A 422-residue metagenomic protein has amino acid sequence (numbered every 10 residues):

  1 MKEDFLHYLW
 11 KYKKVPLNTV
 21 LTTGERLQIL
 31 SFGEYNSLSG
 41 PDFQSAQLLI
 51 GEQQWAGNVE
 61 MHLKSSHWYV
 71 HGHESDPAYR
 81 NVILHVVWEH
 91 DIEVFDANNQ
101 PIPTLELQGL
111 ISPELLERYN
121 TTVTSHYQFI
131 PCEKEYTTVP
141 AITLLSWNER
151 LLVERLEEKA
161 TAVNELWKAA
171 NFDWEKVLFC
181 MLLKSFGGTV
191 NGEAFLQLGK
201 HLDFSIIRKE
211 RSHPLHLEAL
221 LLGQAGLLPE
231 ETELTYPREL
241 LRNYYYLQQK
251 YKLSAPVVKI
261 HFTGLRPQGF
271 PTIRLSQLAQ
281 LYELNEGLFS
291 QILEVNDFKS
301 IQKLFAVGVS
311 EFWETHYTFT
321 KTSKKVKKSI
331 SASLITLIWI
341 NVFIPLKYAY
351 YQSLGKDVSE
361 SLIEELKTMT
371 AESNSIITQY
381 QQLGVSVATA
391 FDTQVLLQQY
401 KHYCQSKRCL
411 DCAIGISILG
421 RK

Functional and structural regions predicted by a protein language model:
K2-H7: Low-complexity, highly charged intrinsically disordered N-terminal segments that act as targeting/localization
Y8-S66: N-terminal ordered "arm"
D42, A46-E93, N98: A broadly used, surface-exposed interaction patch
H62, V87, Q108-L110, S185 (+1 more regions): Structured loops at beta-to-helix junctions and adjacent beta-edge loops in soluble globular domains
S65-H67, H90-I92, I111-P113, G188 (+2 more regions): Short loop/turn segments at secondary-structure transitions that flank enzyme active sites
V82, V86-L144: Compact, glycine/acidic-enriched structural inserts
L151-V395, R408: Hydrophobic, aromatic-lined core segments that form the binding pocket/scaffold for planar heteroaromatic ligands
Q394-K422: Cysteine-cluster motifs in flexible loop/terminal segments that predominantly coordinate metals
